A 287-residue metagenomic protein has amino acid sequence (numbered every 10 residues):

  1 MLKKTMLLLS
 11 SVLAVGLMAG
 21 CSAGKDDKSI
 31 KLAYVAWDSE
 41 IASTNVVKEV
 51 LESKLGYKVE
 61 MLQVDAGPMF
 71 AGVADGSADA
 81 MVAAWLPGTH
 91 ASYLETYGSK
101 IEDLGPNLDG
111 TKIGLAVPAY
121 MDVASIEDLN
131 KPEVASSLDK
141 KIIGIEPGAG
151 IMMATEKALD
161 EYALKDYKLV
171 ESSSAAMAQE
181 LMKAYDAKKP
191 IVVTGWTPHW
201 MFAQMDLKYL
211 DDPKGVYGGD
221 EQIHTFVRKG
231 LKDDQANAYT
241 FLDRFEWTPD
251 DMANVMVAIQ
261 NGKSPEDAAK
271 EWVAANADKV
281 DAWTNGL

Functional and structural regions predicted by a protein language model:
G16-G20: C-terminal motif of bacterial Sec signal peptides marking the signal peptidase cleavage site
D26-S39, Y57-L62, D139-I143, L242: Short, well-ordered beta-strand elements
V35-D38, E60-G72, L169-E180: Short helix-initiation/N-cap motifs at beta->coil->alpha
D38-Y57, L159: Short, polar/charged alpha-helical segment
S39-I41, K157-K188, D220-Q222, N237 (+1 more regions): An extracytoplasmic/periplasmic, membrane-proximal ligand-sensing/linker region
T44, V64-S99, Q179-E180, W200-D206: Pocket-flanking alpha-helical
S99-I145: A conserved helix-loop-strand patch within extracytoplasmic ligand-binding domains of the periplasmic binding
K112-D122, E221-D234: A bilobed periplasmic-binding-protein/Venus flytrap-type ligand-binding module shared by bacterial periplasmic
